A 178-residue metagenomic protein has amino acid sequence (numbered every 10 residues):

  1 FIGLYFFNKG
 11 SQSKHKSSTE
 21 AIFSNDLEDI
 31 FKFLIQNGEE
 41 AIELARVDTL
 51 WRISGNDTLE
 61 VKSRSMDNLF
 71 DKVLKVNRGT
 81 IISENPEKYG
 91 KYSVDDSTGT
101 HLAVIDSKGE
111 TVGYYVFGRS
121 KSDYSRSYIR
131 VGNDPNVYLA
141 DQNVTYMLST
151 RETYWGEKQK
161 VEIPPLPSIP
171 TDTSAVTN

Functional and structural regions predicted by a protein language model:
F1-N178: Secondary-structure "cap/kink" motif recognition
